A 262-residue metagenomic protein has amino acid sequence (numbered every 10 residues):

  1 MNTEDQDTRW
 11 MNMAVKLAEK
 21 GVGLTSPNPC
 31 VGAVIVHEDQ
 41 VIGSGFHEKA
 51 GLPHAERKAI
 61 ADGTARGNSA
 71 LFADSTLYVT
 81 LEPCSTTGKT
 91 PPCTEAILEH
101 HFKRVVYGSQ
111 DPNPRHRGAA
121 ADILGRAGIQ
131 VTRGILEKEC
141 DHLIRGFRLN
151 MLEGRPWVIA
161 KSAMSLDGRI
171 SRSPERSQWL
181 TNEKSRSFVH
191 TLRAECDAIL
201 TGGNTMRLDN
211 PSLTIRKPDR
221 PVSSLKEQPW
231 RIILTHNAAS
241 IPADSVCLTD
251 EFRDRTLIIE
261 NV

Functional and structural regions predicted by a protein language model:
T3-S26, N150: Short, basic/aromatic recognition patches
S26-N28, S69-D74, L225-E227: Short helix-terminating capping/connector loops at secondary-structure junctions
P27-C30, W157-V158: Short, small/polar residue-rich loop motifs at catalytic or cofactor-binding pockets
V31-D39, S162-A163: Short beta-strand scaffold segments in enzyme catalytic cores
I35-E139, E251-F252, T256: Zn2+-dependent cytidine deaminase-like catalytic core
L143-L152: Flexible, polar/acidic helix-loop-strand segments at domain edges
L149, W157-V262: Active-site ligand-binding patch in enzyme domains
